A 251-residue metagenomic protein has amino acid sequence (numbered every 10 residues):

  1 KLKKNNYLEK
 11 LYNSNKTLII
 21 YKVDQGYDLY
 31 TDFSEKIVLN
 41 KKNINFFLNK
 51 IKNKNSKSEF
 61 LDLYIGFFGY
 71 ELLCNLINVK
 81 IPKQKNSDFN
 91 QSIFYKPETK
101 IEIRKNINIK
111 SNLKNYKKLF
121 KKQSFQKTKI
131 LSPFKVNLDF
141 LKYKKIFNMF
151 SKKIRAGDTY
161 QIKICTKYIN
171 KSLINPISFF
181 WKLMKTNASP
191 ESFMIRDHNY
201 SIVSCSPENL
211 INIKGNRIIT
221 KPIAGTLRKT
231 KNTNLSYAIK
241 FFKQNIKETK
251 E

Functional and structural regions predicted by a protein language model:
K1-E251: Extended alpha-helical targeting/anchoring segments, especially N-terminal organellar/secretory targeting helices
